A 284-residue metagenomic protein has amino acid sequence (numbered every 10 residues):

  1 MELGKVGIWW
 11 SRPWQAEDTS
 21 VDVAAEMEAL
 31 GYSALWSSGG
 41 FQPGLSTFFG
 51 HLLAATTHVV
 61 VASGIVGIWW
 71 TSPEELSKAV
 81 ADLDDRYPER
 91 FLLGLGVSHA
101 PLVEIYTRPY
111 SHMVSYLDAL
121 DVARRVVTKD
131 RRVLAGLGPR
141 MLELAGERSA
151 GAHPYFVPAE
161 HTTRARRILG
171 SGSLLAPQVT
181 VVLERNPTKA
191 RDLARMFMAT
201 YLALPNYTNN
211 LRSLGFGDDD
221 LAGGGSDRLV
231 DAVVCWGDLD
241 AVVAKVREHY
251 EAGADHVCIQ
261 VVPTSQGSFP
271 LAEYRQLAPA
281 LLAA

Functional and structural regions predicted by a protein language model:
M1-A284: Active-site-adjacent structural elements that line small-molecule/cofactor binding pockets in enzymes
